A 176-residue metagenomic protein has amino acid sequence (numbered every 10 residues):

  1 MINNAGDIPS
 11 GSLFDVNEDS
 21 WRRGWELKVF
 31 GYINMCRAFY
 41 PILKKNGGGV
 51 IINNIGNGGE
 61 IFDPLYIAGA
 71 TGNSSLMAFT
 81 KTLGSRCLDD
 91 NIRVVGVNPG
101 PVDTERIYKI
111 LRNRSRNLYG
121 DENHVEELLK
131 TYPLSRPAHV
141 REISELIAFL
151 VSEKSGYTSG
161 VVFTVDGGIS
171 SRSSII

Functional and structural regions predicted by a protein language model:
S12-L13, S20-W25, L128: Substrate-binding pocket helix/loop in short-chain dehydrogenase/reductase
C36-R37, K81: A short, exposed helix-loop element centered on a Lys and neighboring polar residues
P41, S85-R86, G156: Alpha-helical segment proximal to the catalytic Tyr-Lys
I52-S75, T80-D89, P101-V102: Catalytic loop of short-chain dehydrogenase/reductase
L88, R93, T158-G160: Short, small/polar-rich loop/turn modules that mediate ligand/substrate recognition or access, typified
G120, Y132-I143, K154: A conserved structural motif in NAD(P)-dependent oxidoreductases
A148, S159-I176: Short C-terminal tail/terminal secondary-structure segment of NAD(P)H-dependent dehydrogenase/reductase domains
